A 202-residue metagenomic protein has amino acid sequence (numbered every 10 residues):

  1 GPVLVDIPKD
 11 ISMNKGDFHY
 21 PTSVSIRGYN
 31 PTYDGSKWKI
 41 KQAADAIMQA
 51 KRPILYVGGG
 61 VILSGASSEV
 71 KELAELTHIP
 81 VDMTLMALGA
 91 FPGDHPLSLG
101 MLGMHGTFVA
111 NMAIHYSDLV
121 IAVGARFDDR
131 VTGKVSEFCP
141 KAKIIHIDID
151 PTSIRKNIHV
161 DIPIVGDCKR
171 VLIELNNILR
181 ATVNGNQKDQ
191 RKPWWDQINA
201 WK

Functional and structural regions predicted by a protein language model:
G1-Q49, W194-K202: Conformationally flexible catalytic loops at phosphate/diphosphate-handling active centers
I7-M13, G59-V61, P151: Glycine-rich beta-alpha junction loops
N14-Y20, G65-E69, P92-L97, V131-V135 (+2 more regions): Short acidic, glycine/serine/threonine-rich loops at helix termini
Y20-T22, A66-H78, V135-P140, I162-P163 (+1 more regions): Short, solvent-exposed amphipathic alpha-helical segments in soluble enzyme and RNA/protein-processing domains
S23, G35-S36, Q42-V120: Anionic-ligand anchoring segments at beta-strand to alpha-helix junctions in alpha/beta enzyme folds, i.e., glycine
G103-I154, I162: Phosphate/diphosphate-binding loops
K141-K202: Phosphate/pyrophosphate-binding active-site segments
